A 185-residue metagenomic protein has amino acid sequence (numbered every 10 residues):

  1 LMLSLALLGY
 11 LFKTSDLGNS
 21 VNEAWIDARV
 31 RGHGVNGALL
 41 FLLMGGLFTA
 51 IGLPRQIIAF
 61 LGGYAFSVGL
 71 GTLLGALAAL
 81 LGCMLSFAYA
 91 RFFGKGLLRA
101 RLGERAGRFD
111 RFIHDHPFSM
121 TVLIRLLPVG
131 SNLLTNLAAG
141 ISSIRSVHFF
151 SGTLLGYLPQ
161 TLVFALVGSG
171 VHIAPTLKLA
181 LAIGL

Functional and structural regions predicted by a protein language model:
L1, N36-L40, L70-L74, V147-G152 (+1 more regions): Alpha-helical transmembrane segments of integral membrane proteins
L1-G18, L158-L185: Transmembrane helix-loop-helix hairpins in multi-pass inner-membrane proteins
A6-F41, A76, L80-N136, I141-V147 (+1 more regions): Membrane-interfacial helix-loop-helix
L42-A65, G69-L70, V129-T135, V147 (+1 more regions): Transmembrane helix boundary and interhelical junction motifs in multipass membrane proteins
L42-G46, T72, A76-L80, V122-L126 (+4 more regions): Residue-level signature of the transmembrane alpha-helical core of multi-pass small-molecule transporters
A59, G63, A90, A139-I141 (+2 more regions): Helix-capping/transition residues at the boundaries of transmembrane alpha-helices and the short helical linkers
